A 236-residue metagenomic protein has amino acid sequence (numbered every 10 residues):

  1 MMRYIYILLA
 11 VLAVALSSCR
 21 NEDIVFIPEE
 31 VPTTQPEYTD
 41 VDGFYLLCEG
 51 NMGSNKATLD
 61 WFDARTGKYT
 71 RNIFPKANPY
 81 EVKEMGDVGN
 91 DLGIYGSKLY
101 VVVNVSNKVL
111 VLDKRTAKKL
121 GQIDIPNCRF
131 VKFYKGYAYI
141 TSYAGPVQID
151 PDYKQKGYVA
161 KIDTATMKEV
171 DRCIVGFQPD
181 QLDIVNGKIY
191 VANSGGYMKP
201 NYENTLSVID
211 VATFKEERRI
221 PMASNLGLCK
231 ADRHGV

Functional and structural regions predicted by a protein language model:
M1-I5, N21: Positively charged n-region of N-terminal signal peptides that target proteins for export
I5-A13: Sec-dependent N-terminal signal peptides
A15-S18: C-terminal motif of bacterial Sec signal peptides marking the signal peptidase cleavage site
R20-V236: Predominantly soluble domains enriched in secretory-pathway, periplasmic, or organellar proteins
